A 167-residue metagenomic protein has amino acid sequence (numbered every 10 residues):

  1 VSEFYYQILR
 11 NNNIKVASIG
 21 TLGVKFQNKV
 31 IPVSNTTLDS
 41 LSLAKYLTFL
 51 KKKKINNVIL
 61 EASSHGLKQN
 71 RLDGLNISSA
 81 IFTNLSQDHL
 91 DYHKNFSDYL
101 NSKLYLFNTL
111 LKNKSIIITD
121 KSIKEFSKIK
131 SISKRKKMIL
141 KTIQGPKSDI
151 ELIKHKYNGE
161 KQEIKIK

Functional and structural regions predicted by a protein language model:
V1-V24, K29-V30: Walker A (P-loop) phosphate-binding motif
I8, V33-T37, L75-S78, S133-K136: Short, hinge-like loop/turn segments at secondary-structure boundaries
V16-G20, V58-A62, T119: General beta-strand structural signal in soluble alpha/beta enzymes
P32-S63: Conserved nucleotide-sensing/catalytic segment adjacent to the nucleotide-binding pocket in NTP-handling enzymes
K53-N56, I77-K167: Acidic, Mg2+-coordinating active-site environments of NTP-dependent enzymes
S63-G66, I123-K124: Short beta->alpha connector loops
H65-D73: Conserved helix/coil segment N-terminal to the catalytic DExD/H
